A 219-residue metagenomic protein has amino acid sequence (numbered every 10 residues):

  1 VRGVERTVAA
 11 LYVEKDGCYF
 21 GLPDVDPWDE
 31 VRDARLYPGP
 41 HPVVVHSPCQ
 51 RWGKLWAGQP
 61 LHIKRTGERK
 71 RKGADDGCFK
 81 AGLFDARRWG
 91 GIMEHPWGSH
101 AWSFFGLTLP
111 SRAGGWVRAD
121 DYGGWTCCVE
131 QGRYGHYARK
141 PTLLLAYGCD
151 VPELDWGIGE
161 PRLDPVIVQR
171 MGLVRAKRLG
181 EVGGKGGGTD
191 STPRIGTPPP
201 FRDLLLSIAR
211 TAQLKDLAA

Functional and structural regions predicted by a protein language model:
V1-A219: Class I S-adenosyl-L-methionine
